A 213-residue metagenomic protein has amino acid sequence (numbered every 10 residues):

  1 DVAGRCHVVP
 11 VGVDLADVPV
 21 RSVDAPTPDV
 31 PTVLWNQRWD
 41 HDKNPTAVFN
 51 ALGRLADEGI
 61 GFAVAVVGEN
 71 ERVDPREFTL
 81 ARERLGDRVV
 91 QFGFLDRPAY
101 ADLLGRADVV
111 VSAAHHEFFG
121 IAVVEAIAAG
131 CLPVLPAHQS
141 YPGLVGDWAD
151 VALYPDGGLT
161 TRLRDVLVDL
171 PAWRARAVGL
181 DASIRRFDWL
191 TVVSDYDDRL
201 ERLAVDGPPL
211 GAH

Functional and structural regions predicted by a protein language model:
D1-V20: Donor nucleotide-sugar binding/catalytic pocket of nucleotide-sugar-dependent glycosyltransferases
D24-K43, F49-G53: Conserved donor-binding/catalytic core segment of Leloir-type glycosyltransferases
R76-L95: Nucleotide-activated donor-binding/catalytic signature segment of Leloir-type glycosyltransferases, i.e., the conserved
D102-A107: Short alpha-helical donor nucleotide-sugar binding micro-motif in glycosyltransferases
H115: Aromatic "clamp/platform" in nucleotide-sugar-dependent glycosyltransferases that forms part of the donor/acceptor
L132-L135: Short hydrophobic beta-strand element within catalytic cores of glycosyltransferases and related nucleotide-activated
P142-V166: Change "using UDP/GDP/dTDP sugars" to "using nucleotide sugars
G158, P171-G207: A charged, aromatic-enriched C-terminal amphipathic alpha-helix characteristic of glycosyltransferases across folds
